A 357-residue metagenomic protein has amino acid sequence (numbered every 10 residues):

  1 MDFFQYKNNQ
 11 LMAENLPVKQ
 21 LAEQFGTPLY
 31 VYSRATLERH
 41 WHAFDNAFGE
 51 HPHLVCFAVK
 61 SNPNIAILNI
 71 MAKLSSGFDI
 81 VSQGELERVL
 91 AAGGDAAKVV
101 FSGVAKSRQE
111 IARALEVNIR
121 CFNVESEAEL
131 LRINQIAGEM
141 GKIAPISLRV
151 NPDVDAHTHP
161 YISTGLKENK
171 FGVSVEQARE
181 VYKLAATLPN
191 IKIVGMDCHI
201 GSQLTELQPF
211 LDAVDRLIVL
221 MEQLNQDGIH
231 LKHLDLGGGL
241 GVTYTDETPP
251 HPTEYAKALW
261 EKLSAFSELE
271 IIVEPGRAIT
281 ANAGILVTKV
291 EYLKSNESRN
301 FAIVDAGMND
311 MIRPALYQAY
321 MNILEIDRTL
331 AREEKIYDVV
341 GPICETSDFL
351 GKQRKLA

Functional and structural regions predicted by a protein language model:
M1-A144, K183, L188-K192, V219 (+1 more regions): A charged N-terminal "starter" segment
F4, L11-A13, F171, V339 (+2 more regions): Short clusters of hydrophobic/aromatic residues that line enzyme substrate/ligand-binding pockets
A35-T36, A58-N64, V81-G84, V104-K106 (+9 more regions): Active-site beta-loop-alpha junctions enriched in small/polar residues
E50-H51, E139-G141, D227, P249 (+2 more regions): Short, glycine- and charge-enriched coil/turn segments that flank and shape catalytic ligand pockets
P52-C56, G77, A96-V100, C121 (+7 more regions): Structural preference for beta-strand elements that scaffold enzyme active sites
A91-G94, L115-E116, G138-K142, Y161-S163 (+8 more regions): Solvent-exposed alpha-helices and their adjacent loops that cap or buttress functional pockets in soluble metabolic
P152-L293, L350: Active-site loop/helix belt of alpha/beta enzymes
L269-A357: Charged (often Lys/Glu-rich) extended helix/loop segments that serve as interaction or gating elements
